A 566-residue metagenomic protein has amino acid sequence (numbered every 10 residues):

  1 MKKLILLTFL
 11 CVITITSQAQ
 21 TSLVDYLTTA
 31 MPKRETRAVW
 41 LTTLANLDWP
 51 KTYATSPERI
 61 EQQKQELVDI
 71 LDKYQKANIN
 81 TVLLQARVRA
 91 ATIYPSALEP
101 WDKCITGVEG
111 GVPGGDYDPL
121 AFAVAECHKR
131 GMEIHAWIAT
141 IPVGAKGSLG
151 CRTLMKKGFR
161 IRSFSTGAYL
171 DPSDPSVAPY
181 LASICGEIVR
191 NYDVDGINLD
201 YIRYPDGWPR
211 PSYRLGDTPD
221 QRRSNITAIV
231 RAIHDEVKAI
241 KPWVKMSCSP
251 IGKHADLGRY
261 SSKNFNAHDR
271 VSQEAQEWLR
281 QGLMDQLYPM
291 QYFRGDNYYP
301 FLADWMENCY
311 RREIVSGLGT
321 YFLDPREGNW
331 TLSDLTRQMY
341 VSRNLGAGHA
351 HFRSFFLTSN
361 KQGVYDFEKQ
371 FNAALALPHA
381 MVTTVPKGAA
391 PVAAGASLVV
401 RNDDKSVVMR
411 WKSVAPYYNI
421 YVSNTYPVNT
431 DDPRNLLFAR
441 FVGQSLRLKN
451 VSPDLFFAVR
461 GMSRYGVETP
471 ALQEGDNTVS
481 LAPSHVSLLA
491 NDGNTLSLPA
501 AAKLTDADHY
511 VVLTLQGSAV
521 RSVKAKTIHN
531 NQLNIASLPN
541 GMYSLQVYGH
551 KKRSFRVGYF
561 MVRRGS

Functional and structural regions predicted by a protein language model:
R34-T36, T42-Q65, H135-N191: Active-site-adjacent "subsite" loops/lids of carbohydrate-active enzymes
Q62-A91, N191-G196: Catalytic domains of carbohydrate-active enzymes, especially glycoside hydrolases
S176-L318: Active-site neighborhood of glycoside hydrolase catalytic domains
A275-Q276, R280-Y298, R312-K387: Substrate-binding cleft of secreted/luminal carbohydrate-active enzymes
D366-V414, G466-S480: Pro/Thr/Ser/Gly-rich low-complexity, intrinsically disordered linker/stalk tracts
K387-P391, A471-T495, A501-K503, V562-S566: Residue-level detector of functionally pivotal "anchor" positions at catalytic/ligand-binding pockets or at interdomain
L448-E468: Beta-strand-rich modules
V479-A482, S497, N540-S566: C-terminal tail/sorting-segment detector
